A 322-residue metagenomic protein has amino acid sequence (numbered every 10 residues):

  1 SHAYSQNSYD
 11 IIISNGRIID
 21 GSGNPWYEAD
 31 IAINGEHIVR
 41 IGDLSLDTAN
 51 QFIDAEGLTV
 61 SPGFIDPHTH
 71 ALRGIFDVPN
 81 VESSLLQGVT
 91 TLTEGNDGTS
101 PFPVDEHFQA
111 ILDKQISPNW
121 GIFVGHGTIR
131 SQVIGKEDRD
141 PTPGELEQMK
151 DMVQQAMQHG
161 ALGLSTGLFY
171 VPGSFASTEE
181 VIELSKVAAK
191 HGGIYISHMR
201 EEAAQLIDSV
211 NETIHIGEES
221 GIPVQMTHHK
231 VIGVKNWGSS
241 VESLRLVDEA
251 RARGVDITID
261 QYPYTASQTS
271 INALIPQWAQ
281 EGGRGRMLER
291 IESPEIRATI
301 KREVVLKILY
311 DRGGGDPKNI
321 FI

Functional and structural regions predicted by a protein language model:
Y4-I12, I18-G63: Histidine-rich, glycine-flanked metal-binding segment
G16, I31, E36, G57 (+6 more regions): Divalent metal-coordination and catalytic microenvironments
D47, F52-Q115, E179: Metal-associated gating/positioning segment near the N- to mid-region
D66, T91-E94, N119-I122, I196 (+1 more regions): Structural recognition of the beta-strand scaffold that forms the well-ordered cores of secreted hydrolase catalytic
D97-E219: Hydrophobic, small-residue-rich alpha-helical packing segments that form membrane-like cores
F123-V124, T128, Q132-P143, E147-Y170 (+4 more regions): Active-site neighborhoods of metal-dependent hydrolases
